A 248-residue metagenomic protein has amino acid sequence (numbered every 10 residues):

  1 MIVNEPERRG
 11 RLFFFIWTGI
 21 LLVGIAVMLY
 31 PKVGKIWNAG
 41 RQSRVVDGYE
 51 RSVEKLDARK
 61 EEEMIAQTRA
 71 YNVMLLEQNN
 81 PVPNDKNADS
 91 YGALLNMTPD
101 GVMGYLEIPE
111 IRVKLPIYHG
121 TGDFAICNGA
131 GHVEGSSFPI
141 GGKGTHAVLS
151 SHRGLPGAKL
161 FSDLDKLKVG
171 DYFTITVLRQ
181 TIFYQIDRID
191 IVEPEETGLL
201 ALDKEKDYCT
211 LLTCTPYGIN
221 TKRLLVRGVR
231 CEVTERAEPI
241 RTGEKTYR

Functional and structural regions predicted by a protein language model:
M1-G10: N-terminal Lys/Arg-rich, disordered targeting/topogenic segments
R11-R248: Solvent-exposed, non-transmembrane regions of membrane-associated and secreted proteins
